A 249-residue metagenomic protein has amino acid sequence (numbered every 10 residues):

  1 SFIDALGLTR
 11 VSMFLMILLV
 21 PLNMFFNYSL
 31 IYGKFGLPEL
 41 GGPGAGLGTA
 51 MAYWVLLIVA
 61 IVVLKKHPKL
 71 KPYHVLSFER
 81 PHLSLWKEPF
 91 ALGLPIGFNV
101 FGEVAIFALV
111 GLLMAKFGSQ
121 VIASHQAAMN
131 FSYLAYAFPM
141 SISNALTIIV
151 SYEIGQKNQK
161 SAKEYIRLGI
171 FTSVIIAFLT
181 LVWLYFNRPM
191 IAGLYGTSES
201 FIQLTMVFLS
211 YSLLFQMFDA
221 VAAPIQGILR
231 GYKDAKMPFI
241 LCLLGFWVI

Functional and structural regions predicted by a protein language model:
S1-G36, L47-M51: Hydrophobic transmembrane helix module of multi-pass membrane transport proteins
S1-S12, G111, S124-R188, D219-K233 (+1 more regions): Small-residue-rich hydrophobic transmembrane alpha-helices
R10-I17, W54, V59-V62, F78-L109 (+6 more regions): Hydrophobic faces of transmembrane alpha-helices in multi-pass small-molecule transporters and flippases across diverse
M16-N23, N130-Y133, S210, L243-I249: Small-residue-enriched core segments of transmembrane alpha-helices in multipass membrane transport and channel
L22, L37-L94, V150-F215: Short alpha-helical transmembrane segments in multi-pass integral membrane proteins
F26, L56-V59, D219-A222: Membrane-embedded alpha-helical transmembrane segments of multi-pass integral membrane proteins
I31-L40, F101-L134, Y152-E153, M190-E199: Helix-terminus/linker motif at the lipid-water interface of multi-pass membrane proteins
